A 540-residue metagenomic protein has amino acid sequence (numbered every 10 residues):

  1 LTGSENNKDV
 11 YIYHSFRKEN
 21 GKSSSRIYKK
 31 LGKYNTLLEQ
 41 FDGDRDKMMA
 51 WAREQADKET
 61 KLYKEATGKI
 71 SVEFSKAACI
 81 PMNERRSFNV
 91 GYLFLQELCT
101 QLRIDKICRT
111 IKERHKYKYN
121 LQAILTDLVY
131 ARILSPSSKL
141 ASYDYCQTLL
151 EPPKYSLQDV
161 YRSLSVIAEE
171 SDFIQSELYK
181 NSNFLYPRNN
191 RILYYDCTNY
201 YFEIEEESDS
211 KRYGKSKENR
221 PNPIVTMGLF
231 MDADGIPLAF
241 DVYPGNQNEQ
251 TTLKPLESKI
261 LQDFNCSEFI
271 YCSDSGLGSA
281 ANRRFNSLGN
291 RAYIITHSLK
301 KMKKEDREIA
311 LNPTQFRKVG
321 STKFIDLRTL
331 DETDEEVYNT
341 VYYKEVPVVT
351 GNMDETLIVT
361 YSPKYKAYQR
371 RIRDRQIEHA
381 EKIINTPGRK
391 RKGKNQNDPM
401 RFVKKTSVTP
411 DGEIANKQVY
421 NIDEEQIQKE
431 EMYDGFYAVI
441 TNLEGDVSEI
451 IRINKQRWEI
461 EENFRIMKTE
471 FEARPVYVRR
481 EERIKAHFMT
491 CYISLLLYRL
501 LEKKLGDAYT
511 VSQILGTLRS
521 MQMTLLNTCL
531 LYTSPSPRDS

Functional and structural regions predicted by a protein language model:
L1-Q122: Conserved glycine(s) in the ABC-transporter nucleotide-binding domain "signature"
K8-V10, S23, D105, R109-S534 (+1 more regions): Anion-binding and metal-coordination hotspots
